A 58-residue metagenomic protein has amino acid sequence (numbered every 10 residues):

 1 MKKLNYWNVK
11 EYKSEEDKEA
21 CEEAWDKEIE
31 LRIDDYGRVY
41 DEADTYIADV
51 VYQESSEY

Functional and structural regions predicted by a protein language model:
K2-Y58: Acidic, low-complexity, intrinsically disordered interaction modules
